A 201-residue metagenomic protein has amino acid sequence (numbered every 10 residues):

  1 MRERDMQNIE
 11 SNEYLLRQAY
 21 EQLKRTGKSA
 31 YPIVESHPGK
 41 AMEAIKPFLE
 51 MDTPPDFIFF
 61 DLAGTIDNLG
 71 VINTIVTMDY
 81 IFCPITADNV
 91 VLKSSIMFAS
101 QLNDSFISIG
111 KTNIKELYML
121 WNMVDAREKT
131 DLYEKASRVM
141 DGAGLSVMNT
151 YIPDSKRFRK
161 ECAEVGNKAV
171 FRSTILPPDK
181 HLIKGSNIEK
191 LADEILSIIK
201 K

Functional and structural regions predicted by a protein language model:
M1-F57: P-loop/Walker-type NTP enzyme "switch/lid" segment
T53-L69: Glycine-rich phosphate-binding loop used to anchor ATP phosphates in small-molecule kinases, encompassing both
F60, C83, M119-W121: Structural beta-sheet core signal
T65-D67, N89-V91, S105, R127: Catalytic P-loop NTPase motifs of RecA-like helicase/translocase cores
L69-N89: Inter-motif core of Ras-like GTPase G domains
S95-K111: Conserved C-terminal guanine-recognition region of P-loop GTPase G domains, centered on the G4
M123-F171: Beta-strand-loop-alpha "switch" segments that mediate conformational coupling across diverse proteins
K160-L191: C-terminal boundary of histidine-terminating zinc-finger modules
